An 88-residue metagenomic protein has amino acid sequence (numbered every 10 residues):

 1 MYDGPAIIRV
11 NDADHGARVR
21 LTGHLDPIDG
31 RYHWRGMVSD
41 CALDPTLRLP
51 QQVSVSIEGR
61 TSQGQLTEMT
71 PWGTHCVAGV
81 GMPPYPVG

Functional and structural regions predicted by a protein language model:
M1-D29: Solvent-exposed edge beta-strands and adjacent loop segments that serve as assembly or binding interfaces
G4-V10, L49-G59: Short conserved beta-strand and strand-loop elements enriched in small hydrophobics with frequent Asp/Gly
V10-D12, G23-P27, D40-A42, G59 (+1 more regions): Beta-strand elements of well-folded, non-transmembrane domains
L25-H33, T67-T74: Short, ordered beta-strand-loop transition motifs
D29, P45-R48, Q65, V87: Short acidic, gly/pro-rich beta-turn/loop elements at beta-sheet edges and active-site/ligand-binding grooves
G30-D44: Charged, amphipathic alpha-helical segments
S54-G88: Short, compact, well-ordered microdomains
